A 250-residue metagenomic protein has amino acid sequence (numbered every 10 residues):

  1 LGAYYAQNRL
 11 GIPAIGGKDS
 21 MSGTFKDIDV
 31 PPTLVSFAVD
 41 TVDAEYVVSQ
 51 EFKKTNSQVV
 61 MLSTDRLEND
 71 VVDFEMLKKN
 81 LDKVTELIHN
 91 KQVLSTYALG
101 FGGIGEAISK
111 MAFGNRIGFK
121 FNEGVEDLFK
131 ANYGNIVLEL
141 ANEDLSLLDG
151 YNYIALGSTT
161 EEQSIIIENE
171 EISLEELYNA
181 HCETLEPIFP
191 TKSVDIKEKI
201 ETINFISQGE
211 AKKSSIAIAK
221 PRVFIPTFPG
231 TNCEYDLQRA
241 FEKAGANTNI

Functional and structural regions predicted by a protein language model:
L1, P13-N132, N142-R222, G230 (+1 more regions): Intein/HINT protein-splicing elements and their conserved insertion hotspots or analogous self-processing inserts
G2-N8: Alpha-helix-loop-beta-strand connector modules within alpha/beta enzyme cores
Q7, S63-R66, G245: A generic secondary-structure signal for well-formed alpha-helical elements
R9, T231-N232: Compositionally biased, intrinsically disordered low-complexity regions used as flexible
V137-A141: Short hydrophobic/aromatic beta-strand micro-patches that form the beta-sheet surface supporting nucleotide- or nucleic
R222-I225, N232-I250: Phosphate-binding active sites in nucleotide-utilizing proteins
